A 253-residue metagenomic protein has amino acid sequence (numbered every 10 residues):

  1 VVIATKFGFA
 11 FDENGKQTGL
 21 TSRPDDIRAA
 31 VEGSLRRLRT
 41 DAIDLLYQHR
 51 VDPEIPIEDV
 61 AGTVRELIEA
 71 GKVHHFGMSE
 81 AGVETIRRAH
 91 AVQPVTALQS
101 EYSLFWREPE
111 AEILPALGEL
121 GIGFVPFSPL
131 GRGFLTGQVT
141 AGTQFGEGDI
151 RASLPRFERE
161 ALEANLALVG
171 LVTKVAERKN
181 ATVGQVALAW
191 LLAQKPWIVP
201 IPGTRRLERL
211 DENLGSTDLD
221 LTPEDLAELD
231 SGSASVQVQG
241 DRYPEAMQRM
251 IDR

Functional and structural regions predicted by a protein language model:
V1, T40-I43, V73, V95: Local beta-strand N-terminus motif with an aromatic residue
V1-F11: A short, structured active-site edge motif that brings together acidic residues
A10-Q17, R209-E212: A short acidic, helix-capping loop that chelates divalent metal ions and anchors anionic groups
E13-R28, E54: Active-site mouth loops of central-metabolism enzymes
S22-R37, G82-R87: Short, acidic/polar
L35-P53: Active-site groove signature of glycoside hydrolases
V51-S231, A246-R253: Beta/alpha (TIM)-barrel catalytic core signal, keyed to glycine-rich beta->alpha loops juxtaposed to Asp/Glu that bind
